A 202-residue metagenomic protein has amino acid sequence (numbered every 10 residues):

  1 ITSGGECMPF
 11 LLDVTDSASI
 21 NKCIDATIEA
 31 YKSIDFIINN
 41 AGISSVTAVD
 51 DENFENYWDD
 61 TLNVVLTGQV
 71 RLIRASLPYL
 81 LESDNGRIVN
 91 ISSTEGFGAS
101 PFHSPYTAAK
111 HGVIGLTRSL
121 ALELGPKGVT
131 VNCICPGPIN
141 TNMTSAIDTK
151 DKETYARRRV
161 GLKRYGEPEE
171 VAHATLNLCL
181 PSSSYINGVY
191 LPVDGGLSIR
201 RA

Functional and structural regions predicted by a protein language model:
K22-E29, A48-V49, E55-N63: Active-site Tyr-X3-Lys motif and surrounding loop/helix of classical short-chain dehydrogenase/reductase
S44-D59, F102-P105, S145-D148: Conserved mid-core segment of classical short-chain dehydrogenase/reductases
I73, A109, T117: Active-site helix of classical SDR
S93: Residue(s) in the substrate-gating loop at a strand-loop-helix junction that position the organic substrate next
G98, N187-A202: Short C-terminal tail/terminal secondary-structure segment of NAD(P)H-dependent dehydrogenase/reductase domains
G125, T130, I186-G188: Short, small/polar-rich loop/turn modules that mediate ligand/substrate recognition or access, typified
V160-V171: A conserved structural motif in NAD(P)-dependent oxidoreductases
